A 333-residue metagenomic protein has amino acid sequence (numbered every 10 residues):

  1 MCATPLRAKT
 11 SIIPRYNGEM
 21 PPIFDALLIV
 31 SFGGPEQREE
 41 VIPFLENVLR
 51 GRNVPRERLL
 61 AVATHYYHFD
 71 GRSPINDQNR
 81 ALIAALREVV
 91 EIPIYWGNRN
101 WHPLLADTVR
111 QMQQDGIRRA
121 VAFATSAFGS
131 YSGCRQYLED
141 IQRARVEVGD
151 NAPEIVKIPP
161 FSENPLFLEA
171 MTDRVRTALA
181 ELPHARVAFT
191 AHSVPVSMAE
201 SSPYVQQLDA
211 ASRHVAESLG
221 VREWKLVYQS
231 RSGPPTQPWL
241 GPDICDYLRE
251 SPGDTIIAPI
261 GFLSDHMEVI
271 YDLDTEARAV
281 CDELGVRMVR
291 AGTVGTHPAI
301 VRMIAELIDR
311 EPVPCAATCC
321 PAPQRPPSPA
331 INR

Functional and structural regions predicted by a protein language model:
Y16, M20-R333: Active-site-proximal alpha-helix that buttresses catalytic centers in soluble enzyme cores
